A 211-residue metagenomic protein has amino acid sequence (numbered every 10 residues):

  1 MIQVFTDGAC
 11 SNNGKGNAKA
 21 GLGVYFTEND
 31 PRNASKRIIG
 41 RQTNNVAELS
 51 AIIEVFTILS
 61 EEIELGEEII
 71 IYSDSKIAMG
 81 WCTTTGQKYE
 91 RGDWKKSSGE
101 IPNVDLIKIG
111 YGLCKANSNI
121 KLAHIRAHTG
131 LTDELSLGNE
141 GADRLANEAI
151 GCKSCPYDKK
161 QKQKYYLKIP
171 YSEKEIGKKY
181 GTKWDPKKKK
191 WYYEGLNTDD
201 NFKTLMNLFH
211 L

Functional and structural regions predicted by a protein language model:
M1-S50, T57-E61, C82, E140-A149 (+1 more regions): RNase H-like nuclease fold core
T6, A47, S73, A127 (+2 more regions): Single, functionally critical "micro-switch" positions that shape active/binding sites and transmembrane helices
A9-K15, I53-E140: RNase H catalytic domain
G21, E68, K164: Exposed beta-strand and adjacent loop surfaces of beta-rich binding modules that mediate intermolecular recognition
D105, I109, G141, I176 (+1 more regions): Exposed alpha-helical structural elements
K121-A123, H128, L137-D158, E173: Charged, low-complexity C-terminal accessory regions
G151-L211: Accessory DNA-engaging acidic/polar modules
